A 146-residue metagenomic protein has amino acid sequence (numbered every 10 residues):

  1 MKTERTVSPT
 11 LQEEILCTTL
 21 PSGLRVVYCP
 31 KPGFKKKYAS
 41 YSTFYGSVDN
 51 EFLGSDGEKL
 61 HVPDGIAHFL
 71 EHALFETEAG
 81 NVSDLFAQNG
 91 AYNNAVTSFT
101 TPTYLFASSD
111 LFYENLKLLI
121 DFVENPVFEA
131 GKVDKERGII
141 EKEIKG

Functional and structural regions predicted by a protein language model:
M1-V82: His/Glu-rich zincin catalytic helix
E78-G146: Acidic/histidine-enriched segments that form metal/cofactor-coordinating and catalytic pocket/exosite environments
